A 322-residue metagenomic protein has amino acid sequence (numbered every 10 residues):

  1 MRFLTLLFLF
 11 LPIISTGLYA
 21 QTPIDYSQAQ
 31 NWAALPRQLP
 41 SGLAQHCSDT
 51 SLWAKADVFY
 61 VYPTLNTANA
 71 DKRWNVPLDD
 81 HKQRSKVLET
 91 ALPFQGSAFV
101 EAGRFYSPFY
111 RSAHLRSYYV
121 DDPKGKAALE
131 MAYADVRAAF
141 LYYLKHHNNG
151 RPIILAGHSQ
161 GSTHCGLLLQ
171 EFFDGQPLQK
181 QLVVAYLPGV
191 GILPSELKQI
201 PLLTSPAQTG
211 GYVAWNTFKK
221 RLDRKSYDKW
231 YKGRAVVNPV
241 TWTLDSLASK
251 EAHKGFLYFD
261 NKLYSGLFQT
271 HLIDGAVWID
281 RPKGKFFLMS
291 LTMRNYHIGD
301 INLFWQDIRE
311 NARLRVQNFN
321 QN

Functional and structural regions predicted by a protein language model:
M1-Q21: Bacterial Sec-dependent N-terminal signal peptides
L18-L92: Flexible, membrane-associating and regulatory peripheral segments of lipid-active enzymes
A54-A56, E101-F105, N149-P152, Q179-V183: Loop/turn elements at helix/coil->beta-strand transitions in domains of secreted/extracellular proteins
D57-V61, Y106-F109, I154-L155, V184-L187 (+1 more regions): Structural recognition of the beta-strand scaffold that forms the well-ordered cores of secreted hydrolase catalytic
Y62-R151, K285-N302, Q306, E310-N322: Active-site catalytic motif of lipid deacylating hydrolases and related acyltransferases
A132-N149, E171-N318, N322: Surface cap/lid and interfacial helix-loop subdomains adjacent to catalytic sites that gate substrate access
G157-G161, C165: Gly/Ala-rich beta-loop-alpha elbow adjacent to hydrolase catalytic centers
